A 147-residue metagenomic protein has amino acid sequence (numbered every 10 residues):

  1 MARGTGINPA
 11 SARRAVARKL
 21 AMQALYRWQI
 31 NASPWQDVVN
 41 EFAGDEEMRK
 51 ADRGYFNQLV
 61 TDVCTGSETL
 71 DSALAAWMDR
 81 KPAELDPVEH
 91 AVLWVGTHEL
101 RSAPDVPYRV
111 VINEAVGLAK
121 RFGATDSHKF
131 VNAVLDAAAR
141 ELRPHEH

Functional and structural regions predicted by a protein language model:
M1-H147: N-terminal interaction/assembly modules
